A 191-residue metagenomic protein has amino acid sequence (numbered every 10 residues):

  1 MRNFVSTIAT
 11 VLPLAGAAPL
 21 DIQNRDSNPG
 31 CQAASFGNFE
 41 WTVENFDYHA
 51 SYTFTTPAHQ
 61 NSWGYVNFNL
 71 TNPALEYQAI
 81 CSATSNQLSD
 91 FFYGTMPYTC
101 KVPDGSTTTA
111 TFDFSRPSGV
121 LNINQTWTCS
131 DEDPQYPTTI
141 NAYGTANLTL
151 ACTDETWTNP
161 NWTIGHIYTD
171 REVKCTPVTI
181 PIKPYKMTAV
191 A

Functional and structural regions predicted by a protein language model:
M1-D26: Fungal secretory targeting signals
A18-A191: Mature, structured extracellular domains of secreted fungal proteins
